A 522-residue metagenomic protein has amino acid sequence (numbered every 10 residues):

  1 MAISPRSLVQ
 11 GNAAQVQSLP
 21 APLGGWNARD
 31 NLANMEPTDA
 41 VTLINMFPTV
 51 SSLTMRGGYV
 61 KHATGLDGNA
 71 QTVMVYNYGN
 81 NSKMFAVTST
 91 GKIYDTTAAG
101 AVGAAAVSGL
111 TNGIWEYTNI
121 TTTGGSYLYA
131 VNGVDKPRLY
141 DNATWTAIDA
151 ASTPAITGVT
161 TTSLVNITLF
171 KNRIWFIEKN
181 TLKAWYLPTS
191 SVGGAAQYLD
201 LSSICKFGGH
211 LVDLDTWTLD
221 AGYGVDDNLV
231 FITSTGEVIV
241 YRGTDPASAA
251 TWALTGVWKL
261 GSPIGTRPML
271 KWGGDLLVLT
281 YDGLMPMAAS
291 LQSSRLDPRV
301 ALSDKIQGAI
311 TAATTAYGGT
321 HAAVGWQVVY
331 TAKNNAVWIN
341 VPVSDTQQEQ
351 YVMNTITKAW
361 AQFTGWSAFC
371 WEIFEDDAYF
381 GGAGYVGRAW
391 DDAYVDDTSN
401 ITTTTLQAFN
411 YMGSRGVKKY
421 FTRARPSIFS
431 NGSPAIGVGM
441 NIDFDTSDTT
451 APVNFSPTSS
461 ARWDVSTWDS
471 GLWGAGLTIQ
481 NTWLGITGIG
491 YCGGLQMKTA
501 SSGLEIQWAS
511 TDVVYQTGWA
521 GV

Functional and structural regions predicted by a protein language model:
A2-V102, S108-Y127, K259-D275, Y281-V522: Beta-sheet repeat architectures centered on beta-propellers
G58-T64, V102-S108, T146-T157, L199-C205 (+1 more regions): A short beta-strand motif characteristic of beta-propeller blades
S89, G133, K179, S234-T235 (+4 more regions): Short loop/turn segments immediately following the C-termini of beta-strands
T97-G100, D141-T144, S190-S191, T244-P246 (+2 more regions): Short loop/turn segments that connect beta-strands within beta-propeller blades
N142-F170: Asp-box/WD-like beta-propeller blade repeats and closely related beta-sheet repeat scaffolds
S152-T157, Q197-G209, R299-T320: Surface-exposed loop and turn segments in beta-propeller and other repeat-based domains that flank or scaffold
I167-G224: Solenoidal tandem-repeat scaffolds enriched in leucines and small polar residues
F231-W258: Surface-exposed extracellular loop regions of Gram-negative outer-membrane beta-barrel proteins
